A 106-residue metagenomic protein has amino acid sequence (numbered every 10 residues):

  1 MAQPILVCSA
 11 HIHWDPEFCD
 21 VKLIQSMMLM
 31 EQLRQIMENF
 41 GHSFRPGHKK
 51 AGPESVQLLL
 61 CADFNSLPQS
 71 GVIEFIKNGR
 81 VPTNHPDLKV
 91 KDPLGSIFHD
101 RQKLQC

Functional and structural regions predicted by a protein language model:
M1-C106: Active-site regions of metal-assisted phosphoester/phosphodiester hydrolases, unifying DNase/endonuclease modules
